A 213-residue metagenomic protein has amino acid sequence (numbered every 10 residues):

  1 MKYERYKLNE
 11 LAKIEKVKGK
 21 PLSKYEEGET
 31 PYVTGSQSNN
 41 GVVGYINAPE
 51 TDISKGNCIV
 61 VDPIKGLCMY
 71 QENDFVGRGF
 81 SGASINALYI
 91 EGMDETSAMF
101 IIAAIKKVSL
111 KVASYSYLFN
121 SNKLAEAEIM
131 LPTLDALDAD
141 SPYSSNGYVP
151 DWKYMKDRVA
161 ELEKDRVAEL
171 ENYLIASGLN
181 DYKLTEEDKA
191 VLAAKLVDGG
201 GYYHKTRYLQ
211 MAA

Functional and structural regions predicted by a protein language model:
M1-G19, K24-N39, A136-A213: Non-catalytic DNA-recognition/assembly elements of restriction-modification systems
E10-I129, G201-A213: DNA target-recognition domains and sequence-specific DNA-contacting regions of bacterial/archaeal
K111-Y117, S121-K153: A cross-kingdom feature marking solvent-exposed beta-strand/loop segments within repeated, beta-rich binding/scaffold
